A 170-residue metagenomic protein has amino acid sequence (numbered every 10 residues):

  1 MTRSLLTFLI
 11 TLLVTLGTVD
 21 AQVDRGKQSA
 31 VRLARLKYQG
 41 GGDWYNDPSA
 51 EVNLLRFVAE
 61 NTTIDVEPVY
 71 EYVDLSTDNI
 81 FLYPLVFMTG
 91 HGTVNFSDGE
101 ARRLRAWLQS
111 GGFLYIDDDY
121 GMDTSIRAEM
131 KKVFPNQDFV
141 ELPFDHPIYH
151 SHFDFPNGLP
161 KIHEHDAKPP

Functional and structural regions predicted by a protein language model:
S4-G17: Bacterial N-terminal signal peptides
D20-L85, T89-G92: Aromatic-Pro/Gly-enriched surface loop or interdomain linker that acts as a lid/target-recognition segment
L33, L85-T124: Short alpha-beta junction capping motif
G40-G41, S49, D123-P170: An acidic, glycine-rich "communication" segment
S49-N53, F57, G99, R103 (+2 more regions): Extracytoplasmic/secreted proteins, especially bacterial periplasmic and envelope-associated proteins
F57-D65, T89, A106-S110, E129-Q137: Structured segments of extracytoplasmic/periplasmic soluble domains in secreted or envelope-associated proteins
I64-D74, I116-D119, Q137-F144: Surface-exposed patches in mature extracellular/periplasmic domains of secreted proteins
V69-L75, S97-R103, K168: Alpha-helical scaffolding within the catalytic cores of extracellular/periplasmic polymer-degrading hydrolases
